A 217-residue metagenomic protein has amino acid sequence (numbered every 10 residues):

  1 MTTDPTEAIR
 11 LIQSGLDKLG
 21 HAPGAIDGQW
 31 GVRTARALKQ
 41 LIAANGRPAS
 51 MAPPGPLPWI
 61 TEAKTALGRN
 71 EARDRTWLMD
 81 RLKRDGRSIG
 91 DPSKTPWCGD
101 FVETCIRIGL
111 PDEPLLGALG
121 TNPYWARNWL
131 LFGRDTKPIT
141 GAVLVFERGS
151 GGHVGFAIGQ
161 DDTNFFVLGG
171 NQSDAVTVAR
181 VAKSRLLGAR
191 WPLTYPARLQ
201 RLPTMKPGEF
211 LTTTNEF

Functional and structural regions predicted by a protein language model:
M1, A37, E62, F101-C105 (+1 more regions): Generic beta-strand or strand-like secondary-structure segments
M1-P53: Short acidic, glycine/serine/threonine-rich helix-capping segments at coil-helix boundaries
T2-P5, A25-A35, M79-P96, L130-D135: A glycine-rich, coil/turn loop motif that links secondary-structure elements
L16-G20, I42-G46, A63-D74, C105-E113 (+2 more regions): Sec/Tat-exported extracytoplasmic proteins
G31, K39, K64, V145-E147 (+3 more regions): Residue-level detector of conserved, well-ordered beta-strand and adjacent loop positions that form binding/recognition
R47-G109, P207-F217: N-terminal capping segments
G55, P111-T177: ...with weaker cross-activation on analogous glycine-rich loops/strands in unrelated enzymes
F132, S150-F217: Aromatic- and glycine-rich peptidoglycan recognition patches
